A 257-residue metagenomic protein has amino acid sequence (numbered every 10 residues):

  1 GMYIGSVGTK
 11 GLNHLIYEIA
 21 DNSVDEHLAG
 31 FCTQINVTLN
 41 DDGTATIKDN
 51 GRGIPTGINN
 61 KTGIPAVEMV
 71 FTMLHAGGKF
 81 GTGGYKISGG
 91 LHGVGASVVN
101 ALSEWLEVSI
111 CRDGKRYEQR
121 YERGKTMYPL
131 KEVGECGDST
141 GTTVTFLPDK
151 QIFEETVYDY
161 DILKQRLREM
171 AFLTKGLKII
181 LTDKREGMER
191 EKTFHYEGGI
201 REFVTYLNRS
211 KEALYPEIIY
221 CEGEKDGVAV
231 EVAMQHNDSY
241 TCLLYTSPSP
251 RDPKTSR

Functional and structural regions predicted by a protein language model:
G1-Y17, E68-M69: Bergerat-fold GHKL ATPase/HATPase_c domain
K10-F31: Conserved ATP-binding N-box helix of the HATPase_c
T33-T38: A conserved short beta-strand within the histidine kinase catalytic ATPase domain
G43-K61, A66, G77-Y206: GHKL-type ATPase core
T72-A76: Conserved activation segment of eukaryotic-like protein kinases, specifically the C-terminal portion of the activation
V230-Y240: Short beta-strand elements
Y245-P250: Conserved small/polar residues in nucleotide/adenosyl-binding loops
